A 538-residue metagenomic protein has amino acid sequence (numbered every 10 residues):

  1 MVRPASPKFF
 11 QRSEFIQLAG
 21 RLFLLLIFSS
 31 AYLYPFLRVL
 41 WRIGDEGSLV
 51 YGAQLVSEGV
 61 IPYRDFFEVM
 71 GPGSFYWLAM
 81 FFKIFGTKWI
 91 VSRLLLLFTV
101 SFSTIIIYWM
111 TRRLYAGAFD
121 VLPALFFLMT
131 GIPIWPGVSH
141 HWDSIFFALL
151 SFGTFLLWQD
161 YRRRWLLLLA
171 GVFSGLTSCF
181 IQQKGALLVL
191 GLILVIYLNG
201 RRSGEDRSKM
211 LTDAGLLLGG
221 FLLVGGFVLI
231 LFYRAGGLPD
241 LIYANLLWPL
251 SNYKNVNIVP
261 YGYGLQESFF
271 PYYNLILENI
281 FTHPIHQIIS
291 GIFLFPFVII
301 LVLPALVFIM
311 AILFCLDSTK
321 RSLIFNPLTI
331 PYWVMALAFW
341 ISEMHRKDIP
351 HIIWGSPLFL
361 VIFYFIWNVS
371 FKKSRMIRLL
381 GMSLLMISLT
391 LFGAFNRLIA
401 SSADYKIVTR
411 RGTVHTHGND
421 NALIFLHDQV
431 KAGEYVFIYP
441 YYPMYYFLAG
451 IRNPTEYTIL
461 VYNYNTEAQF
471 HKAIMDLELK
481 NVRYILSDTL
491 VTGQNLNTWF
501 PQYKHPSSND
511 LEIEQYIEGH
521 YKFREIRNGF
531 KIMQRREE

Functional and structural regions predicted by a protein language model:
L94-L114, L150, T154, A311: Transmembrane-helix motifs of polytopic, lipid-linked glycan transferases
I105-T130, I145, Y161-W165: Transmembrane-helix signature of polytopic, membrane-embedded enzymes that assemble or transfer cell-envelope glycans
G131-I132, W165-Q182, L188-V195, L223 (+2 more regions): Membrane-interface alpha helices of multi-pass inner-membrane proteins
P136-S144: Short acidic/glycine- and proline-prone juxtamembrane loop motifs at membrane-interface regions of multi-pass membrane
S144-Y161, L166-S174, I193-N199, L358-I362: Specific aromatic-rich, kink-prone transmembrane helix
S151-L169, R202-E205, H286-F295, V307-F325 (+1 more regions): Membrane-interface transmembrane helices that cradle and orient dolichyl/undecaprenyl
L157-L176, E205-G219, N326-M335: Short hydrophobic alpha-helices at membrane interfaces in multi-pass membrane enzymes
V189, A403, G412-Y464, H471-L496 (+1 more regions): Short periplasmic/luminal acceptor-recognition loop of GT-C membrane glycosyltransferases, typified by
